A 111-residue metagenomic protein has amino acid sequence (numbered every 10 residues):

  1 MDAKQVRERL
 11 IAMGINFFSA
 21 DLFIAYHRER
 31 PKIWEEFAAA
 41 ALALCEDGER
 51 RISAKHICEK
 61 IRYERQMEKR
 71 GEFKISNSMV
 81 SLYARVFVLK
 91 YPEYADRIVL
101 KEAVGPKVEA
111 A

Functional and structural regions predicted by a protein language model:
M1-E35: Intrinsically disordered, low-complexity serine/threonine- and proline-rich regulatory segments
D2, N16-A20, S53, S76 (+2 more regions): Serine/threonine-rich low-complexity intrinsically disordered regions
V6, S19-F23, F37-A41, I57 (+3 more regions): Generic structural signal of hydrophobic/aromatic residues within well-ordered alpha-helices of folded domains
D21-H56, R62-E68: Positively charged, polyanion-binding regions of nucleic-acid-associated proteins
K55-D96: Charge-enriched amphipathic alpha-helical scaffolds
F87-A111: Acidic, proline/glycine-rich low-complexity IDRs
